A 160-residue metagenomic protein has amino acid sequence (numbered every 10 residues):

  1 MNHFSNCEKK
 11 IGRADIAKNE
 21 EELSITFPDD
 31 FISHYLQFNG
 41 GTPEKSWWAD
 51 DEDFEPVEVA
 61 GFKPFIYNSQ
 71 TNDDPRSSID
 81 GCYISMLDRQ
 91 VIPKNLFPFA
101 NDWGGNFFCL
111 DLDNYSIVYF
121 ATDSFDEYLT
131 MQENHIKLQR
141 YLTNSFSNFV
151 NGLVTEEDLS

Functional and structural regions predicted by a protein language model:
M1-G104, V154-S160: A surface-exposed partner-binding patch
A100-N101, L112, A121: Pocket-edge structural micro-motifs
N106-D111: Short, surface-exposed beta-strand/loop micro-motifs that present aromatic residues
V118-S124: Catalytic Cys-His active-site segments of thiol-dependent hydrolases/isopeptidases
F125-V150: Compact, glycine/acidic-enriched structural inserts
